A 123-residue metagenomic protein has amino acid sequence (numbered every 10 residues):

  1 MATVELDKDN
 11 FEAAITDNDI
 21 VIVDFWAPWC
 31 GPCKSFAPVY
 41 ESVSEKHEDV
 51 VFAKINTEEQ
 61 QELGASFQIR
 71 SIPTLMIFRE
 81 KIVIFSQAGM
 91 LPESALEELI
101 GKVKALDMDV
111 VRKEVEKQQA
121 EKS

Functional and structural regions predicted by a protein language model:
T3-I20, Q61: A short beta-strand-turn-helix
N18-I22, S35-I55, E59: Conserved helix-turn-beta segment immediately C-terminal to the redox Cys motif in thioredoxin-like folds
D19, W26-W29, S71: Short pre-active-site segment immediately N-terminal to redox-active cysteine/selenocysteine motifs in thiol-based
D24-W26, I77: Structural cue for short, hydrophobic secondary-structure segments
C30-C33, L75: The canonical Cys-X-X-Cys-His
Q61, F67-M76, L91: Structural micro-motif
M76-V110: Non-catalytic, surface beta->alpha helical segment in thiol-disulfide oxidoreductase systems
M108-S123: CheY-like receiver
